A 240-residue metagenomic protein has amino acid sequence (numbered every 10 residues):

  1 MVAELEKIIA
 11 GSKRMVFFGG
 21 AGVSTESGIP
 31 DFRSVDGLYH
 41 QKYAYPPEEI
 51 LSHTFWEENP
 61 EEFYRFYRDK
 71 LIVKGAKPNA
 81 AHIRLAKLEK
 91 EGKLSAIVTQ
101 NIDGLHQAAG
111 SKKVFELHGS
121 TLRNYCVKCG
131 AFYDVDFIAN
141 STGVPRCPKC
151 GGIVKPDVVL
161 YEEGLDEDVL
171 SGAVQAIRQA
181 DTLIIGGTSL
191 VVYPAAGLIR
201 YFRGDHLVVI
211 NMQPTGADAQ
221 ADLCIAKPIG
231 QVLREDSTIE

Functional and structural regions predicted by a protein language model:
M1-E240: Conserved catalytic core of sirtuin-type NAD+-dependent deacylases
